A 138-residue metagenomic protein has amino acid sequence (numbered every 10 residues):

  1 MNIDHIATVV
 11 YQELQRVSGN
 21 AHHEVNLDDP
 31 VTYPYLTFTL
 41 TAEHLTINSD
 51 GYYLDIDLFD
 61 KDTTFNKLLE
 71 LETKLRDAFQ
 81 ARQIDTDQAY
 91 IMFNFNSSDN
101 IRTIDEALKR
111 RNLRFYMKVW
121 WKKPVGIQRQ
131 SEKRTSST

Functional and structural regions predicted by a protein language model:
M1-H22, T39-T138: Charged, amphipathic alpha-helical segments and their flanking helix caps
L27-V31, D105: A short beta-turn/loop motif at secondary-structure boundaries
T32-L40: A short, hydrophobic beta-strand-centered structural micro-motif
